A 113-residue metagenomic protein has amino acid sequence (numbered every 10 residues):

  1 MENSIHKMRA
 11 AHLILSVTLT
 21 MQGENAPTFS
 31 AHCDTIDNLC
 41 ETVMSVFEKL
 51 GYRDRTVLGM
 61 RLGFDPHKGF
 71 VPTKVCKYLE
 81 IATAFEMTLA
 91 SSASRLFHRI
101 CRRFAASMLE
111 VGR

Functional and structural regions predicted by a protein language model:
M1-R113: Transcription-machinery-associated regions
